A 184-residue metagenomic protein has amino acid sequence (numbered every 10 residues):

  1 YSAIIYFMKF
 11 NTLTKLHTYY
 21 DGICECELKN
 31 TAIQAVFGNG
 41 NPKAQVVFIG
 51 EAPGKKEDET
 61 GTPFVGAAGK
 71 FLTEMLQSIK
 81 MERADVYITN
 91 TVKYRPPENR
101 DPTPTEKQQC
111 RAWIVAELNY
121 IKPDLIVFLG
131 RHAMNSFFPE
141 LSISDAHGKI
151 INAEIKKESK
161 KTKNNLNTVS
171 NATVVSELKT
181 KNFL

Functional and structural regions predicted by a protein language model:
M8-L184: A polyanion-binding, active-site-adjacent surface
